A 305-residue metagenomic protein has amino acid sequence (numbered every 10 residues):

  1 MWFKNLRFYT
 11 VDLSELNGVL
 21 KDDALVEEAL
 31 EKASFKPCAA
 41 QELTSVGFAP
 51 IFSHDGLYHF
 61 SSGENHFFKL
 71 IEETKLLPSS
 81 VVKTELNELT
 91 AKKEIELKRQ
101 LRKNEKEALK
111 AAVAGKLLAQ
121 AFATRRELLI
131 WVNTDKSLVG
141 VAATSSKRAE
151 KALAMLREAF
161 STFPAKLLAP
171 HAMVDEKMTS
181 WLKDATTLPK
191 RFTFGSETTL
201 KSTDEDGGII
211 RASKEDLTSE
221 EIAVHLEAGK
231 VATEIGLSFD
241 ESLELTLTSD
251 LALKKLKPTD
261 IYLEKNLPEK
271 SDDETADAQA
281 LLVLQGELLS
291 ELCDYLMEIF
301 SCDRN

Functional and structural regions predicted by a protein language model:
M1-N305: Intrinsically disordered, low-complexity, charge-rich terminal extensions of nucleic-acid-associated complexes
